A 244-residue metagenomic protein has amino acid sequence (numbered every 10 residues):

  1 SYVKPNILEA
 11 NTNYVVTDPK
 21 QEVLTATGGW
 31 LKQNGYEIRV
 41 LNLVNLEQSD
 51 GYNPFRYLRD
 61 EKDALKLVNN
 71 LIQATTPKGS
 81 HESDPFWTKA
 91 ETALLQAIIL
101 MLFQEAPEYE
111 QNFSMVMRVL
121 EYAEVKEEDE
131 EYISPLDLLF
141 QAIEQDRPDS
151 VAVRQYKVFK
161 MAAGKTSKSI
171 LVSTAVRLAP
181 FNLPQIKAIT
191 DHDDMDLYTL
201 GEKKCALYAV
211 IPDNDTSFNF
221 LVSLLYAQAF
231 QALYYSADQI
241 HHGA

Functional and structural regions predicted by a protein language model:
S1-A244: P-loop NTPase motor domains
